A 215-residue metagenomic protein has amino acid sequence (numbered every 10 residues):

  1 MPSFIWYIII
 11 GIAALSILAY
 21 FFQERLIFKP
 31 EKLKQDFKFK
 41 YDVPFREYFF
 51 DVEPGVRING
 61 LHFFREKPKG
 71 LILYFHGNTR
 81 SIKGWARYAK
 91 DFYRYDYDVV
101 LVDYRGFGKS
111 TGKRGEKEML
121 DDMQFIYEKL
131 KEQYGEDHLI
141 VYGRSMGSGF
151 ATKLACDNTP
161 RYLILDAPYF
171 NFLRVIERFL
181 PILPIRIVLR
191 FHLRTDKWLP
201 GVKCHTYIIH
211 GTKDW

Functional and structural regions predicted by a protein language model:
F4-D51: An N-terminal hydrophobic leader/cap segment in hydrolases
E53-Q133, R144, S148-G149, A155: Membrane-embedded segments
H76-N78, I140, I182-L189: Short, flexible loop segments at the rims of nucleotide/cofactor-binding pockets, characterized by
E128-I182: Primarily recognizes the serine-hydrolase "nucleophile elbow" in alpha/beta-hydrolase and SGNH/GDSL folds
P184-W198, K203-C204: Active-site nucleophile elbow and catalytic-triad environment of alpha/beta-hydrolase enzymes
G201-K203, I208-D214: Short beta-strand/loop motif that positions the catalytic acidic residue of the alpha/beta-hydrolase fold
